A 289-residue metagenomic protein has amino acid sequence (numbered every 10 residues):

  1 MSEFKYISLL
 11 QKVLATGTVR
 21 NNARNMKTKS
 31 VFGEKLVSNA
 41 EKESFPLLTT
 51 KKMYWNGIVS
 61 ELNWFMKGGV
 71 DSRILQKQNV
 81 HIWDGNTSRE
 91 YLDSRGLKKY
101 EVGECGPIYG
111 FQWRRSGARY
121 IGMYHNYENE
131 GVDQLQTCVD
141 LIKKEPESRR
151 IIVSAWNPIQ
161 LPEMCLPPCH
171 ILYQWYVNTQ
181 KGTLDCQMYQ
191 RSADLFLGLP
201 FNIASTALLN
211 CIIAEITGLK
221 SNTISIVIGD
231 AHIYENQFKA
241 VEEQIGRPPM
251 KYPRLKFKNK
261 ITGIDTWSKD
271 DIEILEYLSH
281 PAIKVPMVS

Functional and structural regions predicted by a protein language model:
M1-S289: Terminal, non-catalytic protein-protein interaction segments that mediate quaternary/complex assembly
